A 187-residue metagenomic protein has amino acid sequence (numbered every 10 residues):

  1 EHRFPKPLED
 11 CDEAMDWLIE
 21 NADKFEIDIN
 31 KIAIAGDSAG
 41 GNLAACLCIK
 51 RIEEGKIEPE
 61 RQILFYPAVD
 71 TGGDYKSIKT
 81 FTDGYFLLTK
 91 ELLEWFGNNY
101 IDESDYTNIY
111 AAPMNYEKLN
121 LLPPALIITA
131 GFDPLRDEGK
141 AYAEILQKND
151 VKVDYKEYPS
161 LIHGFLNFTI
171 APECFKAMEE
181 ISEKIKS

Functional and structural regions predicted by a protein language model:
E1-S187: Alpha/beta-hydrolase superfamily serine-hydrolase fold, recognizing
